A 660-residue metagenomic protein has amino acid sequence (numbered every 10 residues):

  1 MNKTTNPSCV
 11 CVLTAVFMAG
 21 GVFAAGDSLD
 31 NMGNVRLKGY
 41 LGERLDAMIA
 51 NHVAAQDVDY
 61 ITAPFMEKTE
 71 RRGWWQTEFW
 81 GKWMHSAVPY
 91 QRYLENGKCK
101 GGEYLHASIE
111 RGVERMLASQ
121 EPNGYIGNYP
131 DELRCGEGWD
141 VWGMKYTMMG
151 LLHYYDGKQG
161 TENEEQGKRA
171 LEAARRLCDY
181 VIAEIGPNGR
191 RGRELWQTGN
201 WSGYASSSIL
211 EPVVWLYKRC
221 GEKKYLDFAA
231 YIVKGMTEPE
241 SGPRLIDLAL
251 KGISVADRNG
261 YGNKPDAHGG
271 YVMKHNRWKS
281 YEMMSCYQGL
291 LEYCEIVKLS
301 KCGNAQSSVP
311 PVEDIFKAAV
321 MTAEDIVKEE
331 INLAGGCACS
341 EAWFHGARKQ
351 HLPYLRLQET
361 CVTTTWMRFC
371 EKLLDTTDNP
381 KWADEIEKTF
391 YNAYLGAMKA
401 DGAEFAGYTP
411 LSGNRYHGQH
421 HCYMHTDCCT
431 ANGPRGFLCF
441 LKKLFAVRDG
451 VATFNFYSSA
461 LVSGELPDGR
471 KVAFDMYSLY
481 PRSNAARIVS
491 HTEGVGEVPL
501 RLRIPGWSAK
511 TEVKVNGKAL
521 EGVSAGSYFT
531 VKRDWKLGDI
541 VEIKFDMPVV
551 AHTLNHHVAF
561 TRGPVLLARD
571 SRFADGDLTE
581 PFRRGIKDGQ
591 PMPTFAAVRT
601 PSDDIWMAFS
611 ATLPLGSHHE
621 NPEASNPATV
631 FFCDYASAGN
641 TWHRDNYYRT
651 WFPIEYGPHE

Functional and structural regions predicted by a protein language model:
M1-V12: Bacterial N-terminal signal peptides that target proteins for export
C11-G21: Bacterial N-terminal signal peptides
A25-C99, E103, A107, R134-G160 (+5 more regions): Aromatic (Trp/Tyr) and acidic
G127-G160, Q166-R219, I232: A conserved hydrophobic secondary-structure block that centers on an alpha-helix together with its immediately flanking
I185-P265, G269, K279-S280: Solenoidal tandem-repeat scaffolds enriched in leucines and small polar residues
A229, A319, A383-N392, A397-H491 (+2 more regions): C-terminal beta-rich recognition modules with glycine/proline-rich loops and embedded aromatic residues
V498-R501, V531-P548, H552: C-terminal beta-strand-rich structural cap/linker in extracellular carbohydrate-active enzymes
S508-R533, A551-N555: Solvent-exposed beta-strand/loop surfaces of large extracellular or lumenal domains
